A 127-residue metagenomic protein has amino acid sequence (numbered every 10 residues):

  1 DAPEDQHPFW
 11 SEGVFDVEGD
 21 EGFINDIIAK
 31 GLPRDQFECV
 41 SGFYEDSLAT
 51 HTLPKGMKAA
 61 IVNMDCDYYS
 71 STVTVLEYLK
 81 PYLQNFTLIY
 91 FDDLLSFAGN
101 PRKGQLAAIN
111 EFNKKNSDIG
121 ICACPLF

Functional and structural regions predicted by a protein language model:
D1-F127: S-adenosylmethionine/decaboxylated-SAM
